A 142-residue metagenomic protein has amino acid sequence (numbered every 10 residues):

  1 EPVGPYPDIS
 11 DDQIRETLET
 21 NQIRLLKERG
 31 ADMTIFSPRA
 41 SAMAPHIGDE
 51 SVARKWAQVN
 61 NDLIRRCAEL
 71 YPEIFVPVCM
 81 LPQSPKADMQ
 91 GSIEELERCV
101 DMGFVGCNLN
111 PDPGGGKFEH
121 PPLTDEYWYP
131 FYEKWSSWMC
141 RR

Functional and structural regions predicted by a protein language model:
E1-R142: Helix-coil boundary/capping segments in enzymes
